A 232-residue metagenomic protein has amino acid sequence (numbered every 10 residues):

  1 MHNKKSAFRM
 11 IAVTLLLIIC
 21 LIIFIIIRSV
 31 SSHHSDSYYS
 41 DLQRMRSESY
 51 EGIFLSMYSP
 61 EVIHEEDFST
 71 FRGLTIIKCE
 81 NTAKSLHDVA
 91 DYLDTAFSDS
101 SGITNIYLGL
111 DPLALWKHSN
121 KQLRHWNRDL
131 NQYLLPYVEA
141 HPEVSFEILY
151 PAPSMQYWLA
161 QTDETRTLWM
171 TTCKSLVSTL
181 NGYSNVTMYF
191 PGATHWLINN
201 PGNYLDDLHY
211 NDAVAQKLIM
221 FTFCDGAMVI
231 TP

Functional and structural regions predicted by a protein language model:
R9-R28: Hydrophobic membrane-insertion alpha-helices, especially the h-region of bacterial N-terminal signal peptides
S29-E48: Alpha-helical transmembrane signal-anchor/signal-peptide segments
S49-E51, L74, S101-N105, H141-F146 (+1 more regions): Loop/turn elements at helix/coil->beta-strand transitions in domains of secreted/extracellular proteins
G52-M57: Short hydrophobic beta-strand that contains or immediately precedes a catalytic carboxylate
P60-N120: Membrane-embedded segments
I63-D67, D88-V89, K117-N120, Y150 (+2 more regions): A short acidic (Asp/Glu
I106-D111, Q122-L180: Conserved, well-ordered alpha-helix/loop/beta-strand core segments that scaffold catalytic motifs
T165-T167, K174-P232: C-terminal regions of proteins
